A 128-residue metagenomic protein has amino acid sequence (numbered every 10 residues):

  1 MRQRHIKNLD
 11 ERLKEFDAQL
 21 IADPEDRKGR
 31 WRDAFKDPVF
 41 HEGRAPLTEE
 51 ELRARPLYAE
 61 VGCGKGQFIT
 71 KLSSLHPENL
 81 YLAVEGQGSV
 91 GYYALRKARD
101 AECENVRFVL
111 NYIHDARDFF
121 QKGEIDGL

Functional and structural regions predicted by a protein language model:
M1-A59, Q67-S74: S-adenosyl-L-methionine
D33, R96, D118: Charged/polar, solvent-exposed surface patches and flexible loops
L47-E49, R99, D118: Short, flexible, glycine/charge-rich loop motifs used to bind or transfer phosphoryl groups or to couple energy/partner
L57-H114: SAM cofactor-binding core of SAM-dependent methyltransferases, primarily the Rossmann-like beta-alpha-beta module
F108, D126-G127: Short, Lys/Arg-enriched charge-dense amphipathic segments
F119-D126: A short acidic, Gly/Pro-enriched loop at the edge of an enzyme's catalytic core that lines a small-molecule cofactor
